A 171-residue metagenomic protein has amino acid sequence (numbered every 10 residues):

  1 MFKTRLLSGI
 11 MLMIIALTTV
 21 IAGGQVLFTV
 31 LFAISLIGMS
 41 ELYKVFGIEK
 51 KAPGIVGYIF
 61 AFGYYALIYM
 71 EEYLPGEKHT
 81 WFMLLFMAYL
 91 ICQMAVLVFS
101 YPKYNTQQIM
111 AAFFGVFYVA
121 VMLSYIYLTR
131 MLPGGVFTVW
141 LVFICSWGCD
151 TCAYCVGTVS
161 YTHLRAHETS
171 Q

Functional and structural regions predicted by a protein language model:
F2-Y161, R165: Membrane-embedded alpha-helical bundles of polytopic integral membrane proteins
A166-Q171: A short, hydrophobic C-terminal helix/tail in secreted or cell-surface proteins
